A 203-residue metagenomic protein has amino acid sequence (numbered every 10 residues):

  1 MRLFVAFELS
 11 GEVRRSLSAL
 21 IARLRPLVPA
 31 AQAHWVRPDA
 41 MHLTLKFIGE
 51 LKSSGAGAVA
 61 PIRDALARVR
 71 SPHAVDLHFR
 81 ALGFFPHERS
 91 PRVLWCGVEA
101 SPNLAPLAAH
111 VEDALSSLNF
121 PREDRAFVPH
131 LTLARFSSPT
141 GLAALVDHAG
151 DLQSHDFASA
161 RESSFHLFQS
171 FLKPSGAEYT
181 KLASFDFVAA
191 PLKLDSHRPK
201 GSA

Functional and structural regions predicted by a protein language model:
M1-A203: Histidine-dependent nucleotide/RNA phosphoesterase domain, centered on the 2H-phosphoesterase fold with its duplicated
